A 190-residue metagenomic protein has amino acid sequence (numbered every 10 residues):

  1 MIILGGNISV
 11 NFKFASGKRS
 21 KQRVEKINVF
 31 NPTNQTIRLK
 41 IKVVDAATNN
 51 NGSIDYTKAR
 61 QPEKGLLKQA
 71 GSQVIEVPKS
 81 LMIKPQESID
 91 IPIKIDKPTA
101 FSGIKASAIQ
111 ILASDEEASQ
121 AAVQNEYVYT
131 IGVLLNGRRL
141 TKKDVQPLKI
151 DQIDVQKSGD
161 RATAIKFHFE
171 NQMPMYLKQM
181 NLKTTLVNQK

Functional and structural regions predicted by a protein language model:
M1-I37, S80, I150-G159: Beta-sheet-dominated interaction scaffolds and their linkers
I8, R19-K26, S88-D90, F101-A108 (+1 more regions): Short, solvent-exposed loop/turn segments enriched in Ser/Thr/Gly
A15-S16, N28-F30, M82-K84, P92-D96 (+3 more regions): Generic structural detector for well-ordered beta-strands
T33-I93, N181-N188: Surface-exposed binding patches on compact interaction domains or structured appendages
N50, Y56-Q73, S102-Q110, S119 (+1 more regions): Solvent-exposed, non-transmembrane regions of membrane-associated and secreted proteins
D96, L112-S114: Beta-strand-rich extracellular modules
D96-S102, Q172: Short, surface-exposed loop/turn segments at beta-strand-coil junctions that are enriched for proline with nearby
D115, Q120-K190: Membrane-proximal low-complexity regions enriched in glycine and acidic/polar residues
